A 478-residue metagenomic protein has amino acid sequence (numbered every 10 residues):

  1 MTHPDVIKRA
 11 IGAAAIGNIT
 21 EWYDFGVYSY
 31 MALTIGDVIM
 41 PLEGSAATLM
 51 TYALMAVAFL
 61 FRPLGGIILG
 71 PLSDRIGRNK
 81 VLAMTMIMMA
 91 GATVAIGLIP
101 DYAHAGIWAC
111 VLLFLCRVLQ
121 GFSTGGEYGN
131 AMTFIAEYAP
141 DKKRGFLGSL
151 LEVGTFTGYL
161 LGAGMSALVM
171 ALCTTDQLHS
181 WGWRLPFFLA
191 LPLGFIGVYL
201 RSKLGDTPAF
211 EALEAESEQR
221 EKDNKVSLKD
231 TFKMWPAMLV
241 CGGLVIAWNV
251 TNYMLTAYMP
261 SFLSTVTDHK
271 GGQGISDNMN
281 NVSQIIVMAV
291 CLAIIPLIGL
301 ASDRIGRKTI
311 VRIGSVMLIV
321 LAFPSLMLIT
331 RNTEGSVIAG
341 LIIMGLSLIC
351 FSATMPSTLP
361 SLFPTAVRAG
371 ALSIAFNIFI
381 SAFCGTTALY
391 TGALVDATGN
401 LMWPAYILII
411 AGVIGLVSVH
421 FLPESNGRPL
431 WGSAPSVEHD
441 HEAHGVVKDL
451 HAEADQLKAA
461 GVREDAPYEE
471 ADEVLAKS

Functional and structural regions predicted by a protein language model:
S29, W235-C291, F383-A388: Extracytoplasmic gate region of multi-pass secondary transporters
A32-L64: Extracellular/periplasmic helix-loop-helix junction of adjacent transmembrane segments in MFS-like secondary
G66-G77, I294-R307: Helix-to-loop junctions at the C-terminal end of transmembrane segments in multipass secondary transporters
R75-I87, R304-V316: Cytoplasmic membrane-interface "Motif A"-like loop-to-helix N-cap segments of 12-TM Major Facilitator Superfamily
I87-G106, V316-N332: C-terminal ends and interior cores of transmembrane alpha-helices in multi-pass membrane transporters/permeases
F146-M170, L193, A375-T387: Glycine-rich segments within core transmembrane alpha-helices of 12-TM secondary carriers
T309-T354: C-terminal transmembrane helical hairpin of 12-TM major facilitator-type secondary transporters
T365-A397: A late C-terminal transmembrane helix in Major Facilitator Superfamily
